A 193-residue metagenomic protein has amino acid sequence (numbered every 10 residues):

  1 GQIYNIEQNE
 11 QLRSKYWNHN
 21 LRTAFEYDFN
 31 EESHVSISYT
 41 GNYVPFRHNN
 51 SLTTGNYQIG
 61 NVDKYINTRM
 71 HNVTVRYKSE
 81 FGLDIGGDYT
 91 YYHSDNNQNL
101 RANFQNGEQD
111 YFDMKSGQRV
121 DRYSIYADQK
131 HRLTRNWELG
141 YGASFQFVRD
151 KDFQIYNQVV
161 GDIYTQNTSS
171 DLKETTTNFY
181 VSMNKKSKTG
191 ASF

Functional and structural regions predicted by a protein language model:
G1-K15: Surface-exposed beta-strand-turn/loop segments characteristic of Gram-negative outer-membrane beta-barrels
I3, T54-G55, V160-D162: Short glycine/proline- and charge-enriched loop/turn segments that cap or connect secondary-structure elements
Q8, N42, N50-T54: Acidic/polar loop-and-plug regions of large Gram-negative outer-membrane beta-barrel proteins
N18-P45, D63-F193: Face-selective signature of the C-terminal outer-membrane beta-barrel domain
T54-I59, Q105-G107: Solvent-exposed, glycine/polar-rich loop segments of beta-barrel outer-membrane systems
